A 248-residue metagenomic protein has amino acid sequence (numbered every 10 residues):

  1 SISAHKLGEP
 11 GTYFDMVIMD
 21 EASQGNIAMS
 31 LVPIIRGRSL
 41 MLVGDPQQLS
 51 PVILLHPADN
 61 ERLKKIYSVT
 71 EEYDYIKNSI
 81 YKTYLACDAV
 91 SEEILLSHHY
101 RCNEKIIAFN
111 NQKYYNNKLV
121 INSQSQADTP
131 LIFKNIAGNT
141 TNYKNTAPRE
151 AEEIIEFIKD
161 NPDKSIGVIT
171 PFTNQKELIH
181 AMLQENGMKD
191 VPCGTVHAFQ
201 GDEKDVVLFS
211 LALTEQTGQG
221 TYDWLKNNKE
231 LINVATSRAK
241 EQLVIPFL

Functional and structural regions predicted by a protein language model:
I2-M19, S23-L248: Conserved helicase motor core of SF1/SF2 NTP-dependent helicases
